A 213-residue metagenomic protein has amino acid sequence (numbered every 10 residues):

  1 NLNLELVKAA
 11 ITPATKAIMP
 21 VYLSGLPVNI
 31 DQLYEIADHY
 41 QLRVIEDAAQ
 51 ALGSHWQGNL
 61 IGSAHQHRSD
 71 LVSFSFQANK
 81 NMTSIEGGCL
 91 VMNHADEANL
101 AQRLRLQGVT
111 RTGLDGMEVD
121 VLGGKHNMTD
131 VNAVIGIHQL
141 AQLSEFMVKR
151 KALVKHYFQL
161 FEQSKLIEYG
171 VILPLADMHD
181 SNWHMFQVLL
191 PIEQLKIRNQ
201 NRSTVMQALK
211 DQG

Functional and structural regions predicted by a protein language model:
L2-S84, C89-V91, D96: Active-site phosphate-binding strand-loop segment of PLP-dependent enzymes
E5, A9, A17-V21, L26 (+3 more regions): PLP-dependent aminotransferase class I/II
